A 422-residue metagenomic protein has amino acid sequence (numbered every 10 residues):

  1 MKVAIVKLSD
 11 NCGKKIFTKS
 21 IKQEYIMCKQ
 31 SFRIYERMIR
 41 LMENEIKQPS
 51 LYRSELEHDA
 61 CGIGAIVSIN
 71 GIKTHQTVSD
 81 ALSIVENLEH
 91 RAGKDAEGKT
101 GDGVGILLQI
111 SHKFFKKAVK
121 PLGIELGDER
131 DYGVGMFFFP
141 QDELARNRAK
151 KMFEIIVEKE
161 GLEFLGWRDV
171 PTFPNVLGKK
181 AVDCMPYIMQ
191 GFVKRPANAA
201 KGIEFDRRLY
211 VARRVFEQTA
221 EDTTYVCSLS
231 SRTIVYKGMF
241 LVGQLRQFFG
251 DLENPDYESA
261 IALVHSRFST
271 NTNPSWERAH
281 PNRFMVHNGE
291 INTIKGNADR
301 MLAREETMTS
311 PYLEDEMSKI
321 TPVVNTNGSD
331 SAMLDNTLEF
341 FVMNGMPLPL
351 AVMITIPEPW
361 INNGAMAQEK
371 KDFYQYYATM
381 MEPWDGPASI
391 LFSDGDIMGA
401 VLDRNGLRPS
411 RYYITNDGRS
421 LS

Functional and structural regions predicted by a protein language model:
K2-I5, F17, K180, V211: Residue-level detector of intrinsically disordered, flexible termini and proteolytic processing junctions
I5-T18, K22-K29, R33-M38: Short, positively charged and aromatic/hydrophobic N-terminal segments
C28-S422: Conserved short alpha-helical segments that host acidic/polar catalytic motifs at enzyme active sites
